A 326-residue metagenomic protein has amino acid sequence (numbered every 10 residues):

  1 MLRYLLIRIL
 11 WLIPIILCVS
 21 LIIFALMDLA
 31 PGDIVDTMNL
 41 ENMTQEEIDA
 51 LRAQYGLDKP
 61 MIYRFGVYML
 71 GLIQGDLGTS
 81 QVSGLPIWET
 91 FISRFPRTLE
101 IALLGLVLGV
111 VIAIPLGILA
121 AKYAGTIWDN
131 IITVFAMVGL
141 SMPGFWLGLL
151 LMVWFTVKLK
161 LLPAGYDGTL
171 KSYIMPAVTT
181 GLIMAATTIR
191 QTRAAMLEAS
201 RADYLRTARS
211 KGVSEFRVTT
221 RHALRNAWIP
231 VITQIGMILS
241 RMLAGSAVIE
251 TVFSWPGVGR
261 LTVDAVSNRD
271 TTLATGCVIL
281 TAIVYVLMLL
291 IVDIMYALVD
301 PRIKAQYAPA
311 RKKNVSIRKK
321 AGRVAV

Functional and structural regions predicted by a protein language model:
L2-Y4, F91-W128, D167-V326: Alpha-helical transmembrane segments of integral membrane proteins, especially multi-pass inner/plasma-membrane
L6-I16: N-terminal signal-anchor/signal peptide hydrophobic helix marking the start of the first transmembrane segment
I15-G66, L159-M175: Hydrophobic alpha-helical transmembrane segments of membrane transport/permease proteins and related membrane-embedded
I15-L17, L108, I132-A186, V263: Generic hydrophobic transmembrane alpha-helix motif, especially the helices
L21, A25, L29, L119 (+6 more regions): Hydrophobic membrane-targeting alpha-helices
A30, G139-M142, L243: Transmembrane helix irregularities
M38-V82, A308-V326: Membrane-topology segments of multi-pass transport proteins
D58-I114: An internal, D/E-rich "acidic patch" concept
